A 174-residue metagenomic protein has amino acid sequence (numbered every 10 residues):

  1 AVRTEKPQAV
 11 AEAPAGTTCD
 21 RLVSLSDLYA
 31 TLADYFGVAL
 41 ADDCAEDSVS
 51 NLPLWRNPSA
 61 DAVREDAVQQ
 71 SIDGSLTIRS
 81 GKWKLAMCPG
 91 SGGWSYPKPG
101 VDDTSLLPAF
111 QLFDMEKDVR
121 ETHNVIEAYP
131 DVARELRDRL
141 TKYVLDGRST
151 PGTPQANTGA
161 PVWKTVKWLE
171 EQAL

Functional and structural regions predicted by a protein language model:
A1-V2, V23: Short glycine- and hydrophobic/aromatic-rich loop-to-beta-strand nucleating segment in the catalytic cores
E5-Q8, Q172: Compositionally biased, intrinsically disordered low-complexity regions
P7, A13-T17, R21, S26-Y29 (+3 more regions): C-terminal cap/loop subdomain of S1 sulfatases and analogous C-terminal strand-loop tails that border
L28, S80, S91, G100-Q111 (+1 more regions): Long, internal low-complexity/basic segments
